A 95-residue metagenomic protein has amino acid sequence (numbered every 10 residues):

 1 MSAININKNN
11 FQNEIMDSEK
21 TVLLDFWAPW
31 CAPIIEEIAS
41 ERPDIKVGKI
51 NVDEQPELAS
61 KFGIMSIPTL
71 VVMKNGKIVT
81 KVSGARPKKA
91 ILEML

Functional and structural regions predicted by a protein language model:
S2, N7, W27, K46-G48: Conserved Rossmann-like nucleotide-binding pocket used by diverse enzymes that bind dinucleotide cofactors
A3-V22: A short beta-strand-turn-helix
N10-F11, E54-L58, A90: Short acidic active-site motifs
E19-K20, W27-W30, S66: Short pre-active-site segment immediately N-terminal to redox-active cysteine/selenocysteine motifs in thiol-based
E19-T21, P33-P56: Conserved helix-turn-beta segment immediately C-terminal to the redox Cys motif in thioredoxin-like folds
D25-W27, V72: Structural cue for short, hydrophobic secondary-structure segments
S66, V71-L95: Non-catalytic, surface beta->alpha helical segment in thiol-disulfide oxidoreductase systems
